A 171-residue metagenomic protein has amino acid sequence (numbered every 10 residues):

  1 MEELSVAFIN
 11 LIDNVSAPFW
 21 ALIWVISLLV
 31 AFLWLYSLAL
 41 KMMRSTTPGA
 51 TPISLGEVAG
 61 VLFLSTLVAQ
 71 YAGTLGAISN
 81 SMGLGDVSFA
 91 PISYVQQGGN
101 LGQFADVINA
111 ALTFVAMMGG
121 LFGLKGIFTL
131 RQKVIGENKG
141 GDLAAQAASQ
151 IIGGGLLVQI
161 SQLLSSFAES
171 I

Functional and structural regions predicted by a protein language model:
M1-S5, G83-N100: Membrane-interfacial helical/loop segments at transmembrane boundaries in membrane proteins
A7-L84, L101-I171: Hydrophobic alpha-helical segments involved in membrane association or supramolecular assembly
